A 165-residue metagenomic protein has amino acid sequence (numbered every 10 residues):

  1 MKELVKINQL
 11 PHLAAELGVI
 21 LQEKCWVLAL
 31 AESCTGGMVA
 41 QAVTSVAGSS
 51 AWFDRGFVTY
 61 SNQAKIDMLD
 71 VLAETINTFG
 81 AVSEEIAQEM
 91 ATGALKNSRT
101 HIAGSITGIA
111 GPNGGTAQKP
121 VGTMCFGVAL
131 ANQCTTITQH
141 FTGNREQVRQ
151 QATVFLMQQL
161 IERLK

Functional and structural regions predicted by a protein language model:
M1-K165: Short alpha-helical segments enriched in small residues
